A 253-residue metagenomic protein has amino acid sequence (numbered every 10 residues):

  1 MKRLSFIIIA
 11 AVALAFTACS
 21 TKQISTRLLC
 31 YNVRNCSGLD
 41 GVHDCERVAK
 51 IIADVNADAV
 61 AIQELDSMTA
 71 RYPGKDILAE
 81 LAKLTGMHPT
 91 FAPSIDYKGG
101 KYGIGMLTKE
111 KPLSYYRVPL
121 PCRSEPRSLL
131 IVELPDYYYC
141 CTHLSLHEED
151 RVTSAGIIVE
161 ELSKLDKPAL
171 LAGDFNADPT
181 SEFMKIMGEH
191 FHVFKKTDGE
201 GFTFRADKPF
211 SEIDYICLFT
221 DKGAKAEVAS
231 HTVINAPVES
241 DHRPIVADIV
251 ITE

Functional and structural regions predicted by a protein language model:
K2-I8, A18-L84, D96-G100, G156 (+1 more regions): N-terminal, active-site-proximal structural segment of metallo-dependent hydrolase catalytic domains
S25-S37, Y116, L129-S145: Active-site-proximal beta-strand elements of phosphoester/diester hydrolases
R27-V33, V48-Y72, Y139-T142, I158-K185 (+2 more regions): Active-site beta-strand/loop signature of hydrolases that rely on acidic residues for catalysis
D40-G41, A59, L65-Y137, A224 (+1 more regions): Structured beta-strand-rich core segments of catalytic domains in phosphoester-bond hydrolases
V42-E46, G74-K75, E125-P126, V152-A155 (+2 more regions): Structural motif corresponding to alpha-helix initiation and N-cap regions
A53-A57, A82-G86, T90, P112 (+2 more regions): Sec-exported extracytoplasmic/periplasmic mature domains
V60-Q63, T90-P93, L170-D174, V193-D198: Active-site neighborhood of phospho(di)ester-bond hydrolases with catalytic His/Asp-centered motifs
R117-V118, E148-D150, E160-A169, N176-E253: Metal-dependent phosphoester-hydrolase catalytic domains
